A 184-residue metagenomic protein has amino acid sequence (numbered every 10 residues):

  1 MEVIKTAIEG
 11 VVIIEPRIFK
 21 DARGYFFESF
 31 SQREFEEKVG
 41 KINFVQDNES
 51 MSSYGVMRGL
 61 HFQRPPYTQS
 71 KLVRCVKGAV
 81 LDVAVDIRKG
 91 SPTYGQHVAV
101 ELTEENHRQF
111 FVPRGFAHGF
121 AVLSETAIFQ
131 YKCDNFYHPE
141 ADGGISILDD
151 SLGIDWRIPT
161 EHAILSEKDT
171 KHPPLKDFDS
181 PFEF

Functional and structural regions predicted by a protein language model:
M1-R108, S124-T126, C133-F184: Non-catalytic, conserved peripheral segments adjacent to functional cores
F110, H118-L123: Short beta-strand His + acidic residue motifs that chelate non-heme Fe in jelly-roll/DSBH and cupin folds
